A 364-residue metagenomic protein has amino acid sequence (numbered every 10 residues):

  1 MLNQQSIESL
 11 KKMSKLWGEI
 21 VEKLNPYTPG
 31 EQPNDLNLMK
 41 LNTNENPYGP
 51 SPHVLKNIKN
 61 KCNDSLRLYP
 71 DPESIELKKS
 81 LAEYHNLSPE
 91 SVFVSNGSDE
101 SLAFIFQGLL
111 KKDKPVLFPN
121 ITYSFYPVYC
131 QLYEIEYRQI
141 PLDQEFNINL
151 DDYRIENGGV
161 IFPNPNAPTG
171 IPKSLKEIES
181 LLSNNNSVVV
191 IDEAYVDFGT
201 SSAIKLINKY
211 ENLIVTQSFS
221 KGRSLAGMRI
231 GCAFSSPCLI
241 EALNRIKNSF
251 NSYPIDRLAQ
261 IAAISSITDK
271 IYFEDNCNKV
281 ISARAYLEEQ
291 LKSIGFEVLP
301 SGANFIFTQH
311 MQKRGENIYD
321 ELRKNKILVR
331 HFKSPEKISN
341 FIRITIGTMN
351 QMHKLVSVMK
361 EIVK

Functional and structural regions predicted by a protein language model:
L2, K176, E321-N325, S334-K364: PLP-dependent enzyme catalytic core of the Aspartate aminotransferase-like
L2-L68, E156: N-terminal "arm"/small-domain region of PLP-dependent enzymes with the aminotransferase-like
L10, G108-P163: PLP-dependent aminotransferase-like
V21, P26-P29, P300-S301, T308 (+1 more regions): Conserved PLP cofactor-binding pocket of PLP-dependent enzymes
I75-P115, Q312: Phosphate-binding glycine-rich loop
R138, L142-D197: Active-site phosphate-binding strand-loop segment of PLP-dependent enzymes
N212-K292, F296-L299: PLP-dependent aminotransferase class I/II
I281, S293-N325: Conserved PLP-binding catalytic core of the aspartate aminotransferase-like
